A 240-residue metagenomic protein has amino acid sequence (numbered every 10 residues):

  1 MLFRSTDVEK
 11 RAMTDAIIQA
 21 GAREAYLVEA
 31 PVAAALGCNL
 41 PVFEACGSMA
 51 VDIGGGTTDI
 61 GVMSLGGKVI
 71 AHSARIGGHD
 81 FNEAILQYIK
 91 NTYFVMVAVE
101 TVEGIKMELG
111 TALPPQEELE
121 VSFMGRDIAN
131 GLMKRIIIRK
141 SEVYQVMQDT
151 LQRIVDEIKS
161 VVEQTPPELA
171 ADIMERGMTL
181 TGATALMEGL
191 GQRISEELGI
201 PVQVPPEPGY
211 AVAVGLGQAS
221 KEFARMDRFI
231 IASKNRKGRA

Functional and structural regions predicted by a protein language model:
M1-I53, G61-M178, A185-A240: Nucleotide/phosphate-binding catalytic cleft detector across ATP-hydrolyzing and phosphate-transferring enzymes
